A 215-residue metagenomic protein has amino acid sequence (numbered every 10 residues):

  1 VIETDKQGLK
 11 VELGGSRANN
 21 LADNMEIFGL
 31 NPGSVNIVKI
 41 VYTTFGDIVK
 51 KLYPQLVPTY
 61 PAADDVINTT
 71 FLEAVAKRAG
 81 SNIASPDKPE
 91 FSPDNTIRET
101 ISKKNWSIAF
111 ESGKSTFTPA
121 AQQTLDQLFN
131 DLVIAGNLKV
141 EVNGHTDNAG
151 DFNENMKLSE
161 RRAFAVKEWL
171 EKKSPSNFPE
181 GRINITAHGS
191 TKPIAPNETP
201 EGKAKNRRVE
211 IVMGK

Functional and structural regions predicted by a protein language model:
V1-Q55: Secondary-structure end/capping motifs
L30-V38, A109-T118, A149-M156: Second-shell loop/turn segments in exported
T43, D47, P119-N130, V140 (+4 more regions): Solvent-exposed, polar/charged alpha-helical surfaces in well-ordered, non-transmembrane soluble domains, broadly
K50-P54, N130-N137, E168-S176, G214: Sec-exported extracytoplasmic/periplasmic mature domains
V57-K139, S176: Periplasmic peptidoglycan-binding/tethering modules of Gram-negative envelope proteins
A109, T116, K139-E141, N184-T186 (+1 more regions): Structural recognition of the beta-strand scaffold that forms the well-ordered cores of secreted hydrolase catalytic
T146-K215: Periplasmic OmpA-like peptidoglycan-binding domain that tethers envelope proteins to the cell wall
